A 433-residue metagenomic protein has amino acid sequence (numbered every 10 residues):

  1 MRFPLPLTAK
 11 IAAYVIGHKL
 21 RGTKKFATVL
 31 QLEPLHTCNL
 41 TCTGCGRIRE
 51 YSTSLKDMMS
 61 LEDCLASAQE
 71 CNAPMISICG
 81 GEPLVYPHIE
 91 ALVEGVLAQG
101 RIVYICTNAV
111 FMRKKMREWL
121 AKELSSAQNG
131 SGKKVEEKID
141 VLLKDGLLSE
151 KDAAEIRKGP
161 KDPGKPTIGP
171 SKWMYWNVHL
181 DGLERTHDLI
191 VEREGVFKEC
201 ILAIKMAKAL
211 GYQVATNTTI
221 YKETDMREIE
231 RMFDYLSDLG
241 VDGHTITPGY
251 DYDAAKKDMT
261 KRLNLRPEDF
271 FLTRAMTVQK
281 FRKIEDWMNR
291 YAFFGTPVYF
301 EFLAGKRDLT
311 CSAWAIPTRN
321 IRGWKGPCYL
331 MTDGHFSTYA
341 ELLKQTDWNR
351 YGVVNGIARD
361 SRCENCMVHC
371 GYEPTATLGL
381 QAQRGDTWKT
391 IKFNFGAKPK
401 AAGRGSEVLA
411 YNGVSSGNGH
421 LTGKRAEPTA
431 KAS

Functional and structural regions predicted by a protein language model:
M1-Y14, R319-S337: A broadly conserved sequence feature marking short terminus-proximal activation segments in nucleic acid-centric
R2-W119, E123-W173, G379: Conserved alpha-helical substructure of the radical SAM core
A27-E33, G295-Y299, Q345-I357: Short, intrinsically disordered, charge-biased short linear motifs at domain edges
T37, T41, T310, R362-N365: The −1 position to Zn-ligating cysteines in a subset of zinc-ribbon hairpins
I48, C79, H179, T247 (+2 more regions): Conserved residues at the C-terminal ends of beta-strands
I102, E123, A127-I316, N320-I321 (+6 more regions): Radical SAM enzyme [4Fe-4S]-AdoMet core and its adjacent flexible, acidic and glycine-rich loops/tails across
K325-S433: Flexible mid-to-C-terminal extensions adjoining Fe-S/redox cofactors in radical SAM and related proteins
